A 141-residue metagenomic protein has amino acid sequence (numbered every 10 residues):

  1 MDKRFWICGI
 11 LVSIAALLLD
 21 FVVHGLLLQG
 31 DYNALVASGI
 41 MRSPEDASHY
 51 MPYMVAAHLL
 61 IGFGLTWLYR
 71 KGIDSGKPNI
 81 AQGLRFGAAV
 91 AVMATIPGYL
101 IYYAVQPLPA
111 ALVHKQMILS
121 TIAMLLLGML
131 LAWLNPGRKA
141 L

Functional and structural regions predicted by a protein language model:
M1-L141: Juxtamembrane/disordered regions of integral membrane proteins
